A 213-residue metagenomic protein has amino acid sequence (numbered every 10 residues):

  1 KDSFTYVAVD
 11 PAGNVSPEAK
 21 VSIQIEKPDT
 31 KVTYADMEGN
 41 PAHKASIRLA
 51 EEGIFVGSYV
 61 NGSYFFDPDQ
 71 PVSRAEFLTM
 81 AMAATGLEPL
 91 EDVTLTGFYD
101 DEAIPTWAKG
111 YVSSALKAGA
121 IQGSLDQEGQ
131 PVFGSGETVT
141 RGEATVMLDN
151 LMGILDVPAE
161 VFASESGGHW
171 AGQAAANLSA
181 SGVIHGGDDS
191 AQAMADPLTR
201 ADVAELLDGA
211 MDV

Functional and structural regions predicted by a protein language model:
K1-T5: Short, solvent-exposed loop/turn segments enriched in Ser/Thr/Gly
G13-P28: C-terminal edge beta-strand
Q24-H43, V56-L78, M82-G110, S114 (+4 more regions): Feature responds to low-complexity, polar/acidic, surface-exposed segments characteristic of secreted/exported proteins
I47-E51: Mature N-terminal segment immediately following signal peptide/propeptide cleavage in secreted/periplasmic
